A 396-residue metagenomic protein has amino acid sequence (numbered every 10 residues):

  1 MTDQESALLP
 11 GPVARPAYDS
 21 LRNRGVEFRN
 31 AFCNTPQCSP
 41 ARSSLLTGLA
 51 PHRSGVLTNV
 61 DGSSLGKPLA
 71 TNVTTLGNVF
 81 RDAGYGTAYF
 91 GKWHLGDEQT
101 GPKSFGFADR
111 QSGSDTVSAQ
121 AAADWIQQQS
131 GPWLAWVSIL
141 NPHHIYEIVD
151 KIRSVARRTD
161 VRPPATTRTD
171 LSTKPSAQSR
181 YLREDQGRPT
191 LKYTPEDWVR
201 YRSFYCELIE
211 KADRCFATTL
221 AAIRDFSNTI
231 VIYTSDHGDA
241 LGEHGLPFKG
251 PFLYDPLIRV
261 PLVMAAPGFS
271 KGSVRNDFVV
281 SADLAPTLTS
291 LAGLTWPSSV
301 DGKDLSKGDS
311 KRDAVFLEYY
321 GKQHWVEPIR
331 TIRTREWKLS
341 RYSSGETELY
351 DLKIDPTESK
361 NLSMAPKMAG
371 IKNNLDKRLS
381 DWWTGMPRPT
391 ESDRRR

Functional and structural regions predicted by a protein language model:
M1-R341, T347, P356-K377, D381-T384 (+1 more regions): Formylglycine-dependent sulfatase
K353: Residues forming the ATP-binding cleft of Hanks-type serine/threonine protein kinase domains
